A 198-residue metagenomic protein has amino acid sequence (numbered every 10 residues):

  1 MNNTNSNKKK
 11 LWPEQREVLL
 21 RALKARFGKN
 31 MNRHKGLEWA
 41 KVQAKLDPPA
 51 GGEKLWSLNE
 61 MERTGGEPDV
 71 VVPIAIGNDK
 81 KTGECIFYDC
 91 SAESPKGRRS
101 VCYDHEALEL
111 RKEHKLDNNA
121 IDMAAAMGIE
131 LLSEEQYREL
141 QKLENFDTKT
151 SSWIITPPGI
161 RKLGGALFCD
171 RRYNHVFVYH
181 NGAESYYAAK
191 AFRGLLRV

Functional and structural regions predicted by a protein language model:
N2-E130, E134-V198: A binding-site-centric feature that preferentially detects glycan-recognition modules on secreted/surface proteins
